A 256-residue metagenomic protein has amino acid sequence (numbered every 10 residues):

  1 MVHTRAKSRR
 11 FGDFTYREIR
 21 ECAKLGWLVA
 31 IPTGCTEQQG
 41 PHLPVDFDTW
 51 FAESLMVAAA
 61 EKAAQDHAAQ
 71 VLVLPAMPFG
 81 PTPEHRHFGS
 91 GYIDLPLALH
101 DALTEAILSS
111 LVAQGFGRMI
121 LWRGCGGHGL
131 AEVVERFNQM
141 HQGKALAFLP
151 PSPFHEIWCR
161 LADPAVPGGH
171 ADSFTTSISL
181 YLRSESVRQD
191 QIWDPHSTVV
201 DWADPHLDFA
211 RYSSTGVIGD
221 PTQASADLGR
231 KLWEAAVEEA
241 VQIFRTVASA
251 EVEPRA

Functional and structural regions predicted by a protein language model:
M1-A256: Extended, histidine- and acidic-residue-enriched regions that form the cofactor-binding/catalytic faces
